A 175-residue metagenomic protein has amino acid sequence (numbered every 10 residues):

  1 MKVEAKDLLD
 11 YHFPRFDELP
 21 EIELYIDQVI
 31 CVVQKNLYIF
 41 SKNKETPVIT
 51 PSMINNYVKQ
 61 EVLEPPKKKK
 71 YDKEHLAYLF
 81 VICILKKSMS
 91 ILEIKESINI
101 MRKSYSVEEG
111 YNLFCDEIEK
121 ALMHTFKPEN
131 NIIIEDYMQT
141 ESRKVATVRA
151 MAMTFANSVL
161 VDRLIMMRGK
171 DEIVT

Functional and structural regions predicted by a protein language model:
M1-R102: Basic helix-turn-helix/winged-helix DNA-binding cores and closely related short helical interaction motifs
I100, S104-T175: Intrinsically disordered, low-complexity, charge-dense segments enriched in Lys/Arg and Glu/Asp interspersed
